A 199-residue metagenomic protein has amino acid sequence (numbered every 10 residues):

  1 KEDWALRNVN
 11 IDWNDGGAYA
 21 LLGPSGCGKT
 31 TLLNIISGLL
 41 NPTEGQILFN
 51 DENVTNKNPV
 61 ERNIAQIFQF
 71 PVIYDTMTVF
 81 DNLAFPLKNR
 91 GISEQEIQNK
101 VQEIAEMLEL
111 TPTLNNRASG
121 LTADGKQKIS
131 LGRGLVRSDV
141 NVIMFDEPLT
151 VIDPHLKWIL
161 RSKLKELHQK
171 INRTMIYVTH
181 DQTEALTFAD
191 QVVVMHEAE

Functional and structural regions predicted by a protein language model:
L22-P24: The feature captures the beta-strand-to-loop junction immediately N-terminal to the Walker
S37: Helix-to-loop junction immediately C-terminal to a conserved catalytic motif
N53, K88, Q95-T113, K165-E166: Conserved ABC ATPase "signature" region
N53-A65, F70, N89, E94-Q98: ABC ATPase NBD coupling module
M77-P86, R117: Short coil-to-helix segment of the ABC ATPase nucleotide-binding domain corresponding to the Q-loop/switch region
L114, L135-V136: ABC ATPase C-loop
R117-Q127: Conserved ABC ATPase signature
I143-E147: Catalytic Walker B motif of ABC-type/P-loop ATPase nucleotide-binding domains
